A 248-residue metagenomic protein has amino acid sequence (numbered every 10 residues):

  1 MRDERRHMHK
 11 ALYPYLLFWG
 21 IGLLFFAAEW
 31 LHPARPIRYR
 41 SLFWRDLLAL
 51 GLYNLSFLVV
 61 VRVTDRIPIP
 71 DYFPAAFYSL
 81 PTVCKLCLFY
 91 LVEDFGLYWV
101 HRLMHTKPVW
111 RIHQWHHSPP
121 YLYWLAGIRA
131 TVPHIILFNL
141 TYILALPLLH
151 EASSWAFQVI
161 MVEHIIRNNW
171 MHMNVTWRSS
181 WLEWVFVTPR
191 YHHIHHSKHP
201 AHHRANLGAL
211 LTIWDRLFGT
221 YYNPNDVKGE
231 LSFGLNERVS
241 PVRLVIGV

Functional and structural regions predicted by a protein language model:
R2-H7: Short, Lys/Arg-enriched N-terminal segments with co-localized hydrophobic residues within the first ~10-30 amino acids
L12-P74, Y78-Y98: Specific transmembrane helices
G22-L23, W30, L47, A209-T220 (+1 more regions): A transmembrane-helix-recognition feature enriched in membrane-embedded lipid enzymes and envelope glyco-/phospholipid
G51-V60, L80-S232: Membrane-embedded catalytic scaffold of the fatty acid hydroxylase/desaturase
G229-V248: A membrane-cytosol interface segment of integral membrane proteins
